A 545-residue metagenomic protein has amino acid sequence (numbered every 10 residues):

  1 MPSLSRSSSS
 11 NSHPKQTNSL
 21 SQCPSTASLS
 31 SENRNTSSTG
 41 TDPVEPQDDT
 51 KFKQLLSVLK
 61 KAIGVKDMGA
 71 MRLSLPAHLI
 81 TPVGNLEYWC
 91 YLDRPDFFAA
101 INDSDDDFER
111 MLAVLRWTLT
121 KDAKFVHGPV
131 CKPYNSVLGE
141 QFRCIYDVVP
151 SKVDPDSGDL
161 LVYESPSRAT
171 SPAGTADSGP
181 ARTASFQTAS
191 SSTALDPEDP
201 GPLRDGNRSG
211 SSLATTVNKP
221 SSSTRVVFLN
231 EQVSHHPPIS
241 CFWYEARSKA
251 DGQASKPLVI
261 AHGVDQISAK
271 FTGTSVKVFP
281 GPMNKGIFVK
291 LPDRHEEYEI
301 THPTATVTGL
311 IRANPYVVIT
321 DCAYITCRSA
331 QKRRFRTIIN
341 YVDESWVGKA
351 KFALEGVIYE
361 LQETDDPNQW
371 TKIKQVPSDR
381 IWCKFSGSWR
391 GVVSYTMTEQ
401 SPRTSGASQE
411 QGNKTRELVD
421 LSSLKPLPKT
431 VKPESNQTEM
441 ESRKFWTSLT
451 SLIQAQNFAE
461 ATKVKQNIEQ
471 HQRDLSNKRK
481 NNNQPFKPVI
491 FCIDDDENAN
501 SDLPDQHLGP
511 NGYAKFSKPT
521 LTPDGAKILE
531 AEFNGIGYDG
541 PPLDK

Functional and structural regions predicted by a protein language model:
M1-A99, D103, F108-K545: Extended acidic, Ser/Thr- and Pro-enriched interaction/regulatory segments
